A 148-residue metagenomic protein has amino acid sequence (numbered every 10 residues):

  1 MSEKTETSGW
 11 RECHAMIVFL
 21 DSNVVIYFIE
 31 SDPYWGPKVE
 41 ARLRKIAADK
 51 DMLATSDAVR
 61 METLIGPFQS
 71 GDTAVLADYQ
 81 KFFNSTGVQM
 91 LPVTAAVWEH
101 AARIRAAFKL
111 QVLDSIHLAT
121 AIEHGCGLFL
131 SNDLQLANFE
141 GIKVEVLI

Functional and structural regions predicted by a protein language model:
M1-T55, F68-K81, L134, E145-I148: Short, well-structured N-terminal submotif of metal-dependent ribonuclease cores
E3-E12, V88-N132: Active-site neighborhoods of divalent-metal-dependent phosphate/nucleic-acid chemistry enzymes
V24, V59-R60, V97, H117 (+1 more regions): Alpha-helix capping/helix-boundary segments
G36-P37, D57, T73-A77, L91 (+2 more regions): Non-catalytic, surface-exposed connector residues within folded enzymatic/regulatory domains
A48-K50, S85-T86, A107, F139: Structured helix-beta-strand junction loops
V93, K109, A137-K143, L147: Internal alpha/beta domain cores that form substrate/cofactor-binding pockets in large enzymes and binding proteins
